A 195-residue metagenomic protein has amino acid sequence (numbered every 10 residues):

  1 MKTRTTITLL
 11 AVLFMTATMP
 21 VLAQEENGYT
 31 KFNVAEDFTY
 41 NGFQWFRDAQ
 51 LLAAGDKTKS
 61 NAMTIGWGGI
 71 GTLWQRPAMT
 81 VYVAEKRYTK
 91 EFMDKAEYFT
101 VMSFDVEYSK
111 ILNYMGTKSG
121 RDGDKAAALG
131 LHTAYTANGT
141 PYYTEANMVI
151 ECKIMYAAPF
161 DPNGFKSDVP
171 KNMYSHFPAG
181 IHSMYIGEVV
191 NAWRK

Functional and structural regions predicted by a protein language model:
M1-T8: Bacterial N-terminal signal peptides that target proteins for export
T8-T18: Bacterial N-terminal signal peptides
M19-A23: Sec/Tat signal peptide C-region and signal peptidase I cleavage site
Q24-K195: Active-site-proximal mixed secondary-structure blocks
